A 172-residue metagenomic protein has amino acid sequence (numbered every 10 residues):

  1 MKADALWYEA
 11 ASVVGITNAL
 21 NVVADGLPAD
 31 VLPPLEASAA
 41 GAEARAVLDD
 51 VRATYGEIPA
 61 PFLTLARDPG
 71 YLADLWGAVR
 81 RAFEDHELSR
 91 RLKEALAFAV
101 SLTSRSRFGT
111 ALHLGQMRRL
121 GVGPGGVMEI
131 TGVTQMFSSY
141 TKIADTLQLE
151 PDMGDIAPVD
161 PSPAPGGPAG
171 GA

Functional and structural regions predicted by a protein language model:
M1-A172: Hydrophobic alpha-helical segments
